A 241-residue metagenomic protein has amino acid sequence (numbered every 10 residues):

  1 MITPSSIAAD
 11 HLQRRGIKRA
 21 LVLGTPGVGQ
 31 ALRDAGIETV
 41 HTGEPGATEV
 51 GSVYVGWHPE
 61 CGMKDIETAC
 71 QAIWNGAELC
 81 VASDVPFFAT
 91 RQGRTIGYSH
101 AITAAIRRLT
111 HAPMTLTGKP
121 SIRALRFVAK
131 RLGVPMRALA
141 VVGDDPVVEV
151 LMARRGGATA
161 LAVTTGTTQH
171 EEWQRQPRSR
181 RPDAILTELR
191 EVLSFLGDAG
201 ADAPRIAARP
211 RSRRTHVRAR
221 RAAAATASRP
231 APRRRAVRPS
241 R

Functional and structural regions predicted by a protein language model:
I2, S6-A224, R229-R241: Asp-based, Mg2+/Mn2+-dependent phosphohydrolase catalytic module
